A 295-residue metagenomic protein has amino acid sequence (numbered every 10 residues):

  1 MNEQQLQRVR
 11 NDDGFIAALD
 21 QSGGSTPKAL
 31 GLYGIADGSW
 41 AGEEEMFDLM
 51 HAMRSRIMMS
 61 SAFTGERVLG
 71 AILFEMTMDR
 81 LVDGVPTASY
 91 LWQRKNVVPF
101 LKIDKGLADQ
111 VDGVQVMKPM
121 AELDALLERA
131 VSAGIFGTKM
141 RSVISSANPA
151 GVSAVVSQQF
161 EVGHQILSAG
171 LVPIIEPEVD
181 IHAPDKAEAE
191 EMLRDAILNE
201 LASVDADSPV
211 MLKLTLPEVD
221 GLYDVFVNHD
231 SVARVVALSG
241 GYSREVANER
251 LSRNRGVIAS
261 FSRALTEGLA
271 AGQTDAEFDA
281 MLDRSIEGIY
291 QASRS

Functional and structural regions predicted by a protein language model:
M1-F136, I144-S146, A196-L214, E218-S295: Alpha/beta catalytic barrel-like cores
V111-Q115, T138-S153, D180-K186: Surface-exposed cleft-lining segments at the edges of enzyme active sites
V131, F136, V152, V172 (+3 more regions): Conserved mixed alpha/beta catalytic, RNA-binding, or beta-rich assembly cores of soluble enzyme, regulatory
K139, P173-I174, V236: Short hydrophobic alpha-helical runs that function as membrane-insertion/retention elements
V143-Q165, L171: Internal active-site segments that recognize and position negatively charged phosphoryl groups and nucleotide moieties
V152-V162, A189-N199, F226-R234: Short, electropositive alpha-helical surface patch
V162-L216: Aromatic-anchored, glycine/proline-accented short structural segments that stabilize local strand-turns or short
